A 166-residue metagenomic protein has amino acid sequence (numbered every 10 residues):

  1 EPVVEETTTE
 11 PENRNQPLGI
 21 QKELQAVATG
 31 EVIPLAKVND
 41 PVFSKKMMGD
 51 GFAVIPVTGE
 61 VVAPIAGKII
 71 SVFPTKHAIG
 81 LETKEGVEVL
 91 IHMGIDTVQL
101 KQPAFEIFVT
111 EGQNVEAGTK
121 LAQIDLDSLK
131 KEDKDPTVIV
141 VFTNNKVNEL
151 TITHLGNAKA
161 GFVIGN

Functional and structural regions predicted by a protein language model:
V3-N166: Contiguous, well-folded functional domains in the mature portion of proteins
